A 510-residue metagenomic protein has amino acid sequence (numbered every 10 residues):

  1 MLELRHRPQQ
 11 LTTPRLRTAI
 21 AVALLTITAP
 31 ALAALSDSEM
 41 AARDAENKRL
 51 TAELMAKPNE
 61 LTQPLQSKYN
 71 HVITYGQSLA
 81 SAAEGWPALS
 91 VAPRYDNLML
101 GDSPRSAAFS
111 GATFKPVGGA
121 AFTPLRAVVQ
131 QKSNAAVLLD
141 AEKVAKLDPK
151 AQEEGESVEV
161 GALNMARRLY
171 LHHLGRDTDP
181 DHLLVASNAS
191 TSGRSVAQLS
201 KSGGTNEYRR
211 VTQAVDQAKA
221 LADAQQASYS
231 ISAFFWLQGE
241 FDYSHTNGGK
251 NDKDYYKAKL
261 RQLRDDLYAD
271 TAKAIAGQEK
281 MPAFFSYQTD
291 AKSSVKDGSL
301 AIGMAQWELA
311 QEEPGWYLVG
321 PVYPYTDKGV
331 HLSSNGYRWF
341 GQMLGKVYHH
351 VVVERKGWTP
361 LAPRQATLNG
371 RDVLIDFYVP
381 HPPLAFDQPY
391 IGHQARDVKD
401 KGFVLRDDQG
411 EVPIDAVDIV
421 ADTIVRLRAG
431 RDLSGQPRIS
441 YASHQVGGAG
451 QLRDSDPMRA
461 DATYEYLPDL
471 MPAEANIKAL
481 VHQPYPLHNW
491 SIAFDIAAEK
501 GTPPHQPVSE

Functional and structural regions predicted by a protein language model:
M1-P14: N-terminal secretory signal peptides that target proteins for export/translocation
R15-A21: Sec-dependent signal peptide recognition, specifically the positively charged N-region followed immediately by
T28-P30: N-terminal signal peptide c-region/cleavage motif recognized by signal peptidases
A34-E510: Cell-envelope and extracellular/periplasmic
